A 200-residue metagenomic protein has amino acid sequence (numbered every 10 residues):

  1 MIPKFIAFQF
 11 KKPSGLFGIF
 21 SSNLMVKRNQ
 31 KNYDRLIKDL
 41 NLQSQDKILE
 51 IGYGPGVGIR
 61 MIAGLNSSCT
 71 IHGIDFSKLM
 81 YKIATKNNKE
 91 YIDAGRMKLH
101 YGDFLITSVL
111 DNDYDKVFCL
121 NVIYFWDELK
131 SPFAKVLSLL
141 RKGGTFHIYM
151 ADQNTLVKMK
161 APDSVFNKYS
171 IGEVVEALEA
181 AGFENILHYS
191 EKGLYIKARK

Functional and structural regions predicted by a protein language model:
F17-I37, N167: Conserved SAM-binding loop and adjacent beta-strand
L49-I106: Class I SAM-dependent methyltransferase SAM/SAH-binding core
L105-V117: A short acidic, Gly/Pro-enriched loop at the edge of an enzyme's catalytic core that lines a small-molecule cofactor
K116-E128: A short SAM/SAH-binding and catalytic strip from SAM-dependent methyltransferases
K130-K142: A short glycine-rich, Lys/Arg-flanked "PGG" loop and its adjoining helix->strand segment in the class I
G143-M150: Conserved beta-strand signature within the Rossmann-like core of class I S-adenosyl-L-methionine
F166-A181: Short alpha-helix
F183, Y189-K200: Core SAM-dependent methyltransferase catalytic element
